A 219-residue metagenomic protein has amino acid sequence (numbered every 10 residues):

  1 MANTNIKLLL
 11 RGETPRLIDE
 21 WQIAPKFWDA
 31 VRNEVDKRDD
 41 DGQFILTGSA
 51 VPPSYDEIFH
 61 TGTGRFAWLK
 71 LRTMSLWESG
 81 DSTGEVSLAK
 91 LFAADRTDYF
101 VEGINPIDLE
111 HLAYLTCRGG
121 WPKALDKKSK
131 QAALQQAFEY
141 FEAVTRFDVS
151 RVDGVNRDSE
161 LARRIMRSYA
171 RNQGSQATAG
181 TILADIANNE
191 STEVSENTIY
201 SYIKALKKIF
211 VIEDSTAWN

Functional and structural regions predicted by a protein language model:
M1-P15: Short glycine-rich substrate-engagement loop in P-loop NTPases that contacts/grips substrate
L17-I18, Q43-S49, K70, S79: Structural recognition of the conserved hydrophobic beta-strand(s) that form the central parallel beta-sheet of P-loop
E20-A24: Conserved Walker B
W28-P52, H60: Conserved catalytic/switch belt of AAA+ P-loop NTPases
N33, P52-W68, G80-E85: Short regulatory helix/loop adjacent to the ATP-binding pocket of P-loop NTPases
T73-A94: Conserved small helical "lid"/interfacial subdomain of P-loop NTPases
R96-A143: Amphipathic alpha-helical "lid/sensor" segments that cap RecA-like P-loop NTPase cores
L125, S129-N219: Accessory nucleic acid-recognition modules appended to NTPase machines
